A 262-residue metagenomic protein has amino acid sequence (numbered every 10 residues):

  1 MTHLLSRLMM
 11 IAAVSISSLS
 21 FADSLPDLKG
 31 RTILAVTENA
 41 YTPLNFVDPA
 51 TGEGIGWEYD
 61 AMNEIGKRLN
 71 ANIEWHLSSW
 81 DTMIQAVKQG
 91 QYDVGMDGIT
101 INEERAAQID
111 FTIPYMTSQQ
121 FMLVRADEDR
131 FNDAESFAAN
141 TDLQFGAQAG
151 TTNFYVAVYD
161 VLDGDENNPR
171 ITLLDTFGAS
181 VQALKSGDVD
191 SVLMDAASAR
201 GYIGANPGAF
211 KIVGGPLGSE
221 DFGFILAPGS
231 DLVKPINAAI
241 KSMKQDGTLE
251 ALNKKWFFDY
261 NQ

Functional and structural regions predicted by a protein language model:
D23, G150-T172, K211-I212, K241-Q262: Ligand-binding clefts/hinges and TM-proximal coupling segments of bilobed small-molecule sensing domains
D23-G98, A107, D246: Extracytoplasmic small-molecule ligand-binding "clamshell" domains of the periplasmic binding protein/Venus flytrap
N39, T117-F121, D127, A196-K241 (+1 more regions): Periplasmic-binding protein-like
N45-P49, M62-N70, A134, T152-L173 (+1 more regions): Ligand-binding cleft/hinge of the Venus flytrap
A71-N72, K88-D97, D142-Q144, T176 (+2 more regions): Alpha-to-beta junction loops
E74-Q85, R130-N132, I171-Q182, E220: Short helix-initiation/N-cap motifs at beta->coil->alpha
D81-Q85, I99-A107, V156-Y159, K185-G218: A ligand-binding cleft/hinge motif common to bilobed small-molecule-binding domains
A126-Q144: Flexible hinge/capping segments at coil-to-helix
